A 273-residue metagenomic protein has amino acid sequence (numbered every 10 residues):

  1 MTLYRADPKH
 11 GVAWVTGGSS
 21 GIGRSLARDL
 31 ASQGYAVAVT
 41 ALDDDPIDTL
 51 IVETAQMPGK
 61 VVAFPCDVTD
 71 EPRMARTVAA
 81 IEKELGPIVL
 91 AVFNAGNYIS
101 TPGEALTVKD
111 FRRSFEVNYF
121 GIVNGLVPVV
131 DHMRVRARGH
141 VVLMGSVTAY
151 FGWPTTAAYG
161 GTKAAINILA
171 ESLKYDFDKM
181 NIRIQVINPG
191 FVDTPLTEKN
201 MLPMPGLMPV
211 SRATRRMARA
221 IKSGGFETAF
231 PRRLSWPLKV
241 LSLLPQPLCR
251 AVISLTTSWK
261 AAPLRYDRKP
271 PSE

Functional and structural regions predicted by a protein language model:
G17-S20: Conserved glycine-rich cofactor-binding loop
Q33-L50: Conserved glycine-rich Rossmann-like NAD(P)H-binding loop of the short-chain dehydrogenase/reductase
P65-R76, V108: The beta1-alpha1 cofactor-binding region of Rossmann-like NAD(H)/NADP(H)-dependent oxidoreductases
P102-G103, T107-F115: Substrate-binding pocket helix/loop in short-chain dehydrogenase/reductase
L126, T162: Active-site helix of classical SDR
S146: Residue(s) in the substrate-gating loop at a strand-loop-helix junction that position the organic substrate next
V186, L202-L238: C-terminal helical subdomain
